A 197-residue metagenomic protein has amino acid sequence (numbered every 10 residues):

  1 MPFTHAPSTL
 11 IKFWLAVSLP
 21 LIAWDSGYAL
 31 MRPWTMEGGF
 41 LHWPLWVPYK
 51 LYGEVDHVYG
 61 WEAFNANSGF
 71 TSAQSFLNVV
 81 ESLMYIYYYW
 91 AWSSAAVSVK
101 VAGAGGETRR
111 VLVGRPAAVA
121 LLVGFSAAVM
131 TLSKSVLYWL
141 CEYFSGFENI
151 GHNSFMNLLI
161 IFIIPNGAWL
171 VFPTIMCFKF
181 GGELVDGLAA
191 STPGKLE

Functional and structural regions predicted by a protein language model:
H5-S82: N-terminal helical submodule of small eukaryotic multi-pass membrane proteins
V17, N78, A120-W139, F162-W169: Alpha-helical transmembrane segments of multi-pass membrane proteins
S26-H42, W90-K100, W139-F147, G181-V185: Juxtamembrane interfacial secondary-structure elements that flank transmembrane helices in multi-pass membrane proteins
Q74-W92, L170: Core segments of transmembrane alpha-helices that mediate helix-helix packing or line hydrophobic substrate/ligand
S94-A117: Intrinsically disordered, low-complexity domain-flanking/linker segments in eukaryotic proteins, enriched
L132-I163, V185, T192-E197: Juxtamembrane loop segments immediately following a transmembrane helix
G167-K179: Hydrophobic cores of alpha-helical transmembrane segments in multi-pass inner/ER membrane proteins, independent
